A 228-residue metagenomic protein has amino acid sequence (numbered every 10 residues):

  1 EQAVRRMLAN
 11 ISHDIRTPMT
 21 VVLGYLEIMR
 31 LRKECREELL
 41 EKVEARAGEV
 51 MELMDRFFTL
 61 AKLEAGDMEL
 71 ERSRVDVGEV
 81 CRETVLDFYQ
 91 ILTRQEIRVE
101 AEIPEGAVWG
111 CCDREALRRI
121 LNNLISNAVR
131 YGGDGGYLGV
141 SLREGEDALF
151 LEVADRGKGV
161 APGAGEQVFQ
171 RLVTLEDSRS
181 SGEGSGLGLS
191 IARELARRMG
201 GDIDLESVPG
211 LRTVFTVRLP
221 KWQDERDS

Functional and structural regions predicted by a protein language model:
A65-L70, W109-C112: Conserved micro-motifs of the catalytic ATP-binding
E71-L86: A conserved beta-strand-to-alpha-helix junction within the catalytic ATP-binding
E71-R74, T93, R98-V108: Conserved catalytic submotifs in the C-terminal HATPase_c
A128-V129: Short helix-loop "hinge" at the ATP-lid/N-box region of the Bergerat-fold HATPase_c
G135-D147: Short beta-strand/loop element within the Bergerat-fold HATPase_c
V160-L172: Short conserved segment of the HATPase_c
